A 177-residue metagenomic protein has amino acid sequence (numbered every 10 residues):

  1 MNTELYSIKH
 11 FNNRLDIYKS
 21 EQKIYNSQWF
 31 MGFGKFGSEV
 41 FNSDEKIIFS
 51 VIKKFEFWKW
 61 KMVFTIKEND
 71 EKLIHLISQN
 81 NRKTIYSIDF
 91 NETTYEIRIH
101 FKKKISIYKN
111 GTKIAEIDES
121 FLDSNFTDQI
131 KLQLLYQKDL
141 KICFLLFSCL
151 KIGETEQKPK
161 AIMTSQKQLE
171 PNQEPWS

Functional and structural regions predicted by a protein language model:
M1-S177: Intrinsically disordered, low-complexity proline/glycine-rich segments
